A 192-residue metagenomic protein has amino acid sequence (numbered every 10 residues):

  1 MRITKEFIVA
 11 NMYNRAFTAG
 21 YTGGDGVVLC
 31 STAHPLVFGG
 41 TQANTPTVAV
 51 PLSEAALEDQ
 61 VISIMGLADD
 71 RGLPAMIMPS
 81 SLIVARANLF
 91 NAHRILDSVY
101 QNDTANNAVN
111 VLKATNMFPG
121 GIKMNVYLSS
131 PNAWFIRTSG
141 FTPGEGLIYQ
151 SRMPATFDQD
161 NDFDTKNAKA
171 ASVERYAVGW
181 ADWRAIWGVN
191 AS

Functional and structural regions predicted by a protein language model:
M1-Y21, L82, A170-S172: Long, contiguous amphipathic alpha-helices that act as assembly "spine/axial" helices in icosahedral shell and virion
N14-Y21, G26, C30-V37, D70-A75: Surface-exposed acidic, glycine-flexible loop patches that form ligand/cofactor-binding and adhesion interfaces
C30-G66, M76-S81, A87-S192: Sequence/fold signature of self-assembling virion shell proteins
